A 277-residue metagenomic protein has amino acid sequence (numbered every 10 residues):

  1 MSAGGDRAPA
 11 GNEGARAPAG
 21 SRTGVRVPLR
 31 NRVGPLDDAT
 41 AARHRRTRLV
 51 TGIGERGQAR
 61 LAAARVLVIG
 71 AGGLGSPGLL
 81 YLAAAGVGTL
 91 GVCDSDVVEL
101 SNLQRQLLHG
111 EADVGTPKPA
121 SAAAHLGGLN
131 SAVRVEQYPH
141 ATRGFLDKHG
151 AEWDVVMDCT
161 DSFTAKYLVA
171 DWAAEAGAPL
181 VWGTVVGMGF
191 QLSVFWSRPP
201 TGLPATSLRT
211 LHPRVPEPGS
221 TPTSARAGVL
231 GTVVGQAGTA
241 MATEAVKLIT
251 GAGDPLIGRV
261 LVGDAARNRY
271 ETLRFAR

Functional and structural regions predicted by a protein language model:
M1-R277: Adenine nucleotide-associated cytosolic modules
